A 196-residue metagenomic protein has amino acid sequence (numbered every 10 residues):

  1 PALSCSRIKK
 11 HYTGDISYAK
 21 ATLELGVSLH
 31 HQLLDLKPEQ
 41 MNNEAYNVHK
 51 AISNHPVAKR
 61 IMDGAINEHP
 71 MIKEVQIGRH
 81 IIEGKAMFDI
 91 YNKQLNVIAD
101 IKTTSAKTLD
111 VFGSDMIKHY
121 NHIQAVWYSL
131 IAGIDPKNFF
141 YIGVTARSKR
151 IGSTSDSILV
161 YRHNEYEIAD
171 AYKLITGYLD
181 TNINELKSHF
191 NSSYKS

Functional and structural regions predicted by a protein language model:
P1-F88: Metal-dependent nuclease catalytic cores that hydrolyze phosphodiester bonds in DNA/RNA, characterized by
Y18, D110-H119: Short histidine-centered catalytic/ligand-binding loop motif
S28, I123-L130: Short amphipathic alpha-helical face segments that pack within enzyme cores and frequently flank/anchor catalytic
A58, N92-I98, A132-N138: Secondary-structure boundary elements
I72-K73, T104-A106, A146-K149: Short, solvent-exposed loop/turn segments at secondary-structure junctions
I82-E83, H119-Q124: Short, glycine/acidic-rich beta->alpha junctions
A86-V111: Conserved catalytic cores of phosphodiester-cleaving nucleases, focusing on short active-site segments
S114-I117, W127-S196: Metal-dependent nuclease catalytic regions and adjoining charged, substrate-binding loops involved in nucleic-acid end
